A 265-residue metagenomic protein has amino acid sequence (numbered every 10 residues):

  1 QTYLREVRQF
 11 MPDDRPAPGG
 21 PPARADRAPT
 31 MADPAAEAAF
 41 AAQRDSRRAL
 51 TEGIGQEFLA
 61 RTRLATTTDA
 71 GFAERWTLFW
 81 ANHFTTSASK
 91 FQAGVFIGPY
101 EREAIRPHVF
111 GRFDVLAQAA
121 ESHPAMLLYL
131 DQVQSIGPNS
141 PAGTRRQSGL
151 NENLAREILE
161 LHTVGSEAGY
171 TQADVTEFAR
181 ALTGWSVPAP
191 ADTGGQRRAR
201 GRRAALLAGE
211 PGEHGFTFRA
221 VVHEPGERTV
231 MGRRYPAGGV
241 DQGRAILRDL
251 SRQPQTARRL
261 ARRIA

Functional and structural regions predicted by a protein language model:
Q1-R106, S140: N-terminal accessory alpha/beta regions
A25-Q43, E57, R61, A93-A265: Active-site substrate-binding loop specific to GH73 endo-beta-N-acetylglucosaminidase modules in bacterial autolysins
